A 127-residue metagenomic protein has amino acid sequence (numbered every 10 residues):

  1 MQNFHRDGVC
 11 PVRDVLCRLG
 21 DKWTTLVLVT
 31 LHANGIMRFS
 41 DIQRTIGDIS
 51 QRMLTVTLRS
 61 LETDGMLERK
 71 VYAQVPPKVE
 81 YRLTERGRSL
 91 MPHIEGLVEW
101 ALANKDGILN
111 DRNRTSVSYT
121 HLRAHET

Functional and structural regions predicted by a protein language model:
Q2, R6-M53, Q74, E80: N-terminal helix-turn-helix DNA-binding core of bacterial DNA-binding proteins
T57: Residues within the DNA-recognition helix of helix-turn-helix
S60-L61: Basic amphipathic alpha-helical segments that dock to polyanions
G65: Glycine-centered, phosphate/nucleic-acid-interacting loop/turn motifs that mediate DNA/RNA or nucleotide
R69: Short beta-strand "wing" residues that participate in macromolecule-binding interfaces
A73-L97: Basic, amphipathic "hinge/linker" alpha-helix immediately C-terminal to the N-terminal HTH DNA-binding motif
E99, A103-D111: Short, C-terminally biased terminal segments at protein or domain edges
T120-T127: Conserved small/polar residues in nucleotide/adenosyl-binding loops
